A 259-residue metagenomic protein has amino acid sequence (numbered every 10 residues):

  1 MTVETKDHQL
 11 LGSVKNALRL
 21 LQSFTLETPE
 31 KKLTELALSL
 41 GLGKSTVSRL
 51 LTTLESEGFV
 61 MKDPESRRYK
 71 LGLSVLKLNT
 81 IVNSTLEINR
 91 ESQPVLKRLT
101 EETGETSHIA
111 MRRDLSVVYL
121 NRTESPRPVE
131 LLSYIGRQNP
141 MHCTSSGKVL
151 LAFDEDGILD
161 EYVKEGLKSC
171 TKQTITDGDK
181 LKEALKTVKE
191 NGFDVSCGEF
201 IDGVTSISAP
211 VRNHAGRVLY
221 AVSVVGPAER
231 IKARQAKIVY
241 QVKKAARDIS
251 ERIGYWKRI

Functional and structural regions predicted by a protein language model:
M1-T85, N89-R90, R247-R252: N-terminal helix-turn-helix
L10-V14, L33, R68, G72 (+9 more regions): Short, structured helix-loop boundary elements
G58, Y119-N121, Y220: A structural microfeature
V60-K62, I109-A110, V211: A structural signal for short hydrophobic beta-strand segments in well-ordered beta-sheet cores
S66, K70-E165: Amphipathic alpha-helical effector-binding/dimerization core of metabolite-sensing transcriptional regulators
I158-V163, S169, A246-I259: Cysteine/selenocysteine-centered motifs that mediate thiol-based redox chemistry or coordinate metal-sulfur cofactors
T174-D248: Extended hydrophobic
